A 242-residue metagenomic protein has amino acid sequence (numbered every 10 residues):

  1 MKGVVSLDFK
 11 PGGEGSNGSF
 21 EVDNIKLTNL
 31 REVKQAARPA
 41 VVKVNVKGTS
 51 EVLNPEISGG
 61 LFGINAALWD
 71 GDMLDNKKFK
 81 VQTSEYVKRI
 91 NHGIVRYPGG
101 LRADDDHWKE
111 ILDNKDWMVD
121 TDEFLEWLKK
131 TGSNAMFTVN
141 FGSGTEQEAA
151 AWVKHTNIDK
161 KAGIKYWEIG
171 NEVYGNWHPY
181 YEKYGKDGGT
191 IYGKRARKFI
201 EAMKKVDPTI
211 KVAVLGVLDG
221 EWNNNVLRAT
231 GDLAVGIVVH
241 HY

Functional and structural regions predicted by a protein language model:
G3-S6, G15-N17, E21-N223, L227-G236: Non-catalytic accessory regions flanking glycosidase/transglycosidase catalytic cores in CAZymes
D8-K10: Extracellular recognition modules
H240-H241: Extended catalytic-interface subdomain
